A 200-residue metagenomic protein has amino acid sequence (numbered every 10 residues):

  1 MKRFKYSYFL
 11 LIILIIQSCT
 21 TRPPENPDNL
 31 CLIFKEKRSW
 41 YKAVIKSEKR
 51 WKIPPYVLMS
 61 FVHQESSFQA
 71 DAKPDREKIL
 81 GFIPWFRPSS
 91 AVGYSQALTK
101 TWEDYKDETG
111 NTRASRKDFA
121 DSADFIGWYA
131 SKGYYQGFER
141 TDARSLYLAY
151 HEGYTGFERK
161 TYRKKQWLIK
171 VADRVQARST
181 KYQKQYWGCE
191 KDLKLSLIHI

Functional and structural regions predicted by a protein language model:
M1-K5: Positively charged n-region of N-terminal signal peptides that target proteins for export
Y6-L14: Sec-dependent N-terminal signal peptides
I16-S18: C-terminal motif of bacterial Sec signal peptides marking the signal peptidase cleavage site
T20-K194: Catalytic glycan-binding domains that act on GlcNAc-containing polysaccharides
I198-I200: Conserved small/polar residues in nucleotide/adenosyl-binding loops
